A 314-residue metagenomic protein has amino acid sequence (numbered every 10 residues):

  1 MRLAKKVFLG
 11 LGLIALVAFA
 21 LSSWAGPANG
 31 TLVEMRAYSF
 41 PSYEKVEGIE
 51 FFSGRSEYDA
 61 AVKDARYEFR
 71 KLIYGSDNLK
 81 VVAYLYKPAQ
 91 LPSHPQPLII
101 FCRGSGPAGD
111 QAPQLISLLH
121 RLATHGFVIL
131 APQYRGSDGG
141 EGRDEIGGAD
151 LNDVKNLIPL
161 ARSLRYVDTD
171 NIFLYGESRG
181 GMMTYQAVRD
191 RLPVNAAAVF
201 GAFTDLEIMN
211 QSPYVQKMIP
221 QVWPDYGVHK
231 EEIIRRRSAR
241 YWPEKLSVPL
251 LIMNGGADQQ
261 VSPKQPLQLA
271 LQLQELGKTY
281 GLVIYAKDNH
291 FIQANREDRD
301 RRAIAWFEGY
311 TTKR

Functional and structural regions predicted by a protein language model:
K45-P92: N-terminal cap/lid segment of alpha/beta-hydrolase-fold proteins
L91-Q96, F101-G142: Short substrate-entry loop that stabilizes the transition state in hydrolases
E145-R165: Alpha/beta-hydrolase active-site loop
Y166-S178: Alpha/beta-hydrolase fold nucleophile elbow
G181-L192: Short glycine-enriched nucleophile-adjacent loop and the immediately C-terminal alpha-helix near the catalytic center
A202, E207-W242, V248: Mobile cap/lid helix-loop segments that gate and shape the active-site cleft of serine hydrolases
L246, I252-N254, D258: Short beta-strand/loop motif that positions the catalytic acidic residue of the alpha/beta-hydrolase fold
L267, L271-R314: C-terminal catalytic histidine-bearing segment of alpha/beta-hydrolase fold enzymes
